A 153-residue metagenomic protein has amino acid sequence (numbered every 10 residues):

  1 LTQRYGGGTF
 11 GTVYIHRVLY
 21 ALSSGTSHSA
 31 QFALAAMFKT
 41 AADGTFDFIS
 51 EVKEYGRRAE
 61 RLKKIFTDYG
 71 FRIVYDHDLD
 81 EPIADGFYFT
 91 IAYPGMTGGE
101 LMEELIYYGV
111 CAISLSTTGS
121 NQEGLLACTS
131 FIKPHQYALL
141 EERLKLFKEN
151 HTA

Functional and structural regions predicted by a protein language model:
L1-K53: Conserved core segment of the aminotransferase class I/II
T26, D47, E54-R58, T97 (+1 more regions): Soluble or luminal CAZymes and related metallo-dependent hydrolases
H28, E103-A112, S116-A153: PLP-dependent enzyme catalytic core of the Aspartate aminotransferase-like
A35-F38, K63, T90, M102 (+2 more regions): Non-transmembrane alpha-helical segments in soluble domains of secreted/periplasmic/extracellular proteins
F48-K63, I73-A92, T118: Conserved glycine-rich beta-strand-loop-beta hairpin in the small C-terminal domain of fold type I
I65-Y69: A structural motif corresponding to the C-terminal end of an alpha-helix and its immediate exit/capping segment
I91-G95, T129-F131: Short beta-strand-to-loop capping motifs
